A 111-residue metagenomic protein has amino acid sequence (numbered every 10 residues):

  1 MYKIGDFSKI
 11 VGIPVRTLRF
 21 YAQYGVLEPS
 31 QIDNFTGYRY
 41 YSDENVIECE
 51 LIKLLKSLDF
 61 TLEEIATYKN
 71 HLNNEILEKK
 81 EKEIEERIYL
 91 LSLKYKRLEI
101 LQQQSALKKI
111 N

Functional and structural regions predicted by a protein language model:
M1-L62: Basic helix-turn-helix/winged-helix DNA-binding cores and closely related short helical interaction motifs
K53, L58, I65-N111: Short, charged amphipathic alpha-helical surface segments
